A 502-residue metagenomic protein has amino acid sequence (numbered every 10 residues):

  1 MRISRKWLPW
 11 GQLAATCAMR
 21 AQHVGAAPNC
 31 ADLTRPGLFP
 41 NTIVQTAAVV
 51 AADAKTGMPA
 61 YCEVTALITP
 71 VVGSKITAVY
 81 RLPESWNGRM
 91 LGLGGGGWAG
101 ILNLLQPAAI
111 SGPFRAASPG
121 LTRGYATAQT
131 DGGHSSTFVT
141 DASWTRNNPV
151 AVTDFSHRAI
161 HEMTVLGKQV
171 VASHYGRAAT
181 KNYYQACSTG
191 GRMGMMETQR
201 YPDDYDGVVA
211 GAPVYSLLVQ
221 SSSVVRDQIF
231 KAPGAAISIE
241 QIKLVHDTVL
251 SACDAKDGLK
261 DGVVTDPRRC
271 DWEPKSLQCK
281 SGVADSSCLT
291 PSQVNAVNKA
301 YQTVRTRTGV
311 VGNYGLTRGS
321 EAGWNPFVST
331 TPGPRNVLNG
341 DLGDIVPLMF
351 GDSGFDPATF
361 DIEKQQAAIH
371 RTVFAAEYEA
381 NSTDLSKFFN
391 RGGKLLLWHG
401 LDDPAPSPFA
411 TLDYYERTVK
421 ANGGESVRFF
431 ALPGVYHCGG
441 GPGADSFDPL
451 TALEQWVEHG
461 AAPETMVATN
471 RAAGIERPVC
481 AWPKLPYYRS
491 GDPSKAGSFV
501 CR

Functional and structural regions predicted by a protein language model:
R2-G11: Bacterial N-terminal signal peptides that target proteins for export
G11-R20: Bacterial N-terminal signal peptides
H23-R89, I101-P107, F114-R115, H246 (+4 more regions): Catalytic-loop region of hydrolases
G97-G176, S222-S223, F230, G354-E377 (+1 more regions): Cap/lid segment of the alpha/beta-hydrolase catalytic domain
A186-G190, G194: Gly/Ala-rich beta-loop-alpha elbow adjacent to hydrolase catalytic centers
M196-T198, D203-R305, A431, T451: A catalytic-pocket lid/entrance helix-loop region that shapes and gates access to the active site across common
L397-H399: Short beta-strand/loop motif that positions the catalytic acidic residue of the alpha/beta-hydrolase fold
A405-F409: Conserved alpha/beta-hydrolase "acid-adjacent" motif
